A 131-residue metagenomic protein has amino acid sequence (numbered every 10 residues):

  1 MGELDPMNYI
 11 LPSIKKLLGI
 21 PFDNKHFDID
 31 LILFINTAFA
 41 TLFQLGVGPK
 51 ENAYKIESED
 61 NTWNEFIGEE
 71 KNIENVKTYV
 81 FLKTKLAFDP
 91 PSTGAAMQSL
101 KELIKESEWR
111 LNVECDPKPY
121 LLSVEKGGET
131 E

Functional and structural regions predicted by a protein language model:
G2-T93: Glycine-enriched, solvent-exposed interface loops adjoining structured elements
E3, F66-E131: Short loop/turn elements at secondary-structure junctions
